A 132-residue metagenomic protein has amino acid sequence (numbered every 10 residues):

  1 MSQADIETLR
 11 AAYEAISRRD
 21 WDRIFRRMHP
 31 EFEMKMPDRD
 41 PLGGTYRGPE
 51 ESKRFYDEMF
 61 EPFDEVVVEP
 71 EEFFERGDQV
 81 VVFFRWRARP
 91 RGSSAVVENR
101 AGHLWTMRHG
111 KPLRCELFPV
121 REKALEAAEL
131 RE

Functional and structural regions predicted by a protein language model:
M1-E132: C-terminal and inter-domain tail/linker signature
